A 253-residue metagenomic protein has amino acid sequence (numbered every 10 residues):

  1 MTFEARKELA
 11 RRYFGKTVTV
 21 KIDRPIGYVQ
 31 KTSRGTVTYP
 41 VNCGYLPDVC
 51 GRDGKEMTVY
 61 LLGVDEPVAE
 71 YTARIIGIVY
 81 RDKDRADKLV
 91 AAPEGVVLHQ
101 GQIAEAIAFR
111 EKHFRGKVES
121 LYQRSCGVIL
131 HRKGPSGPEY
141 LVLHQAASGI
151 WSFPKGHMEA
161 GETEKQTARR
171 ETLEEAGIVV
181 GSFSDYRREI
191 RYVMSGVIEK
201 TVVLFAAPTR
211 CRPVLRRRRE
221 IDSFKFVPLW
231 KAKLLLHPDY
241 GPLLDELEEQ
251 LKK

Functional and structural regions predicted by a protein language model:
T2-L121: Hydrophobic N-terminal alpha-helices or hydrophobic patches in metabolic proteins across all domains of life
G27, V49-D53, D65-V68, P135-S136 (+2 more regions): Short, charged/polar surface micro-motifs in flexible loops or helix N-caps
V41, M57, R124-C126, K200-V203 (+1 more regions): Change "...and in nucleic-acid phosphodiester-cleaving endonucleases..." to "...and in nucleic-acid processing enzymes
Y45, S152, F226: Short aromatic/basic micro-patch
A104-Y122, C126, D222-K253: A generic hydrophobic-segment detector
E119-Y140: Conserved N-terminal beta-strand and adjoining loop/helix that marks the start of the Nudix/MutT-like hydrolase domain
L141-Q145: Short, acidic/hydrophobic/Gly-rich beta-strand patch recurrent on exposed beta strands that often constitutes part
G156-E246: Unchanged
